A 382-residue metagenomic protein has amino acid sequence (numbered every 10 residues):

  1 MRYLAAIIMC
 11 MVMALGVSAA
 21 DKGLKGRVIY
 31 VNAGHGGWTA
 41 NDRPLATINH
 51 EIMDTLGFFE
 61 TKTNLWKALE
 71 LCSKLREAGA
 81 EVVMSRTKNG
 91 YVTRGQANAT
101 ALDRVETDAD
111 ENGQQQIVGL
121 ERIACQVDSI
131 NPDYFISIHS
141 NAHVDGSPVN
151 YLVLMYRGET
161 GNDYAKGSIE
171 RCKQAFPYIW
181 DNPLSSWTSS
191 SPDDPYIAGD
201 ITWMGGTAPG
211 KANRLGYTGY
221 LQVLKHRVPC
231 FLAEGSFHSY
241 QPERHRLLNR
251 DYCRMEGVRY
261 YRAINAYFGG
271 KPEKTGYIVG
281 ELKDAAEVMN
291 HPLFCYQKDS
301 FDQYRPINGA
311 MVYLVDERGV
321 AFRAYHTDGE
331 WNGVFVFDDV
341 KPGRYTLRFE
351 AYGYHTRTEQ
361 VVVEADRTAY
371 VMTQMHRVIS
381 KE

Functional and structural regions predicted by a protein language model:
A20-A124, P148: Active-site histidine-acidic residue metal-binding/catalytic motifs, centered on HxH/HExxH-like signatures
R27-Y30, N41-P44, S137-D145, M155-Y156 (+1 more regions): Active-site-adjacent mobile loop/cap segments within catalytic or ligand-binding domains
H35-T39, F58, V82, K88-V92 (+6 more regions): Solvent-exposed loop/turn segments at secondary-structure junctions within structured extracellular/periplasmic domains
G276-D284, T373: A short, amphipathic beta-strand motif
R305-N308, V315-V334: Short, acidic Ser/Thr/Gly-rich low-complexity loop/linker segments typical of extracellular and cell-surface proteins
V336-D338: Hydrophobic core positions of the immunoglobulin-like beta-sandwich fold
G343-G353: A short, solvent-exposed beta-strand micro-motif common in secreted/extracellular proteins
R357, V362-E382: Extracellular beta-sheet/turn segments enriched in Thr/Pro/Gly and aliphatic residues
